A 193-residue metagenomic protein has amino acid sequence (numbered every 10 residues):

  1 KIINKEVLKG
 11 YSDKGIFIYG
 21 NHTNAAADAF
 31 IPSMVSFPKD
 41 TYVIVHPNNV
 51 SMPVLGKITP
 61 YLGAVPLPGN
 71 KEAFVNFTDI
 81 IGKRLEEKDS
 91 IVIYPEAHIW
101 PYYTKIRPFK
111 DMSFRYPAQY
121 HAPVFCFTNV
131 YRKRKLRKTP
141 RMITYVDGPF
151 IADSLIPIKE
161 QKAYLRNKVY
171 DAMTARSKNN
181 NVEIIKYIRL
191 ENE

Functional and structural regions predicted by a protein language model:
K1-G15: A short, well-structured juxtamembrane/interface segment
I2-E6, A29-F30, T78-D79, D111: A generic local structural motif
E6, H22-N24, P38, A97-H98 (+1 more regions): Short, flexible active-site-adjacent loop segments at beta-strand->alpha-helix junctions, enriched in small/polar
V7-K9, N48-V50, K71, Y131-K133 (+1 more regions): Residue-level detector of flexible, active-site-proximal loop/helix-junction positions within diverse enzyme catalytic
Y11-K71: Catalytic core of membrane glycerolipid acyltransferases/transacylases, capturing the structured, soluble-facing
A73-N76: A short, glycine-/small-residue-rich helix N-cap motif at loop->alpha-helix starts within glycosyltransferase
T78-E193: Non-catalytic C-terminal accessory region of glycerolipid acyltransferases and related lyso-lipid remodeling enzymes
